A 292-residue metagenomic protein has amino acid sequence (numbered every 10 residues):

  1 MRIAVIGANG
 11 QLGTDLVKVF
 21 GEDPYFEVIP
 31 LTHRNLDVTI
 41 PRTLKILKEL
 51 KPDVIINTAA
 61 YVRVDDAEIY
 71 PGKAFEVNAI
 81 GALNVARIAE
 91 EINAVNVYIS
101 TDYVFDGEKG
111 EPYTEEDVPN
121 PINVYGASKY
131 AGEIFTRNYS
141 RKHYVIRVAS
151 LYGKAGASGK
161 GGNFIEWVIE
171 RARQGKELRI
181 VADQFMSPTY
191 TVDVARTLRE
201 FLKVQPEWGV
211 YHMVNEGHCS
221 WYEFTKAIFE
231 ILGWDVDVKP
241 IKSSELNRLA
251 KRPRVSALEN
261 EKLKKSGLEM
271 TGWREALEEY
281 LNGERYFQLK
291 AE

Functional and structural regions predicted by a protein language model:
I3-G21: N-terminal Rossmann NAD(P)H-binding glycine-rich loop of SDR-like oxidoreductase domains
T39-V77: NAD(P)H-binding glycine-rich loop region in Rossmannoid oxidoreductase-like domains and their noncatalytic homologs
I55, I69-V97: NAD(P)-cofactor binding segment of oxidoreductase domains
Y61-V64, I69, T101-I122: Active-site "gating" loop of Rossmann-like NAD(P)-dependent oxidoreductase/epimerase domains
I134-M186, V192-D193: NAD(P)-dependent short-chain dehydrogenase/reductase
I180-F185, Y211-H218, K265: Glycine-rich Rossmann NAD(P)(H)-binding loop
T197-L198, V204-R248, R254-V255, Q288-E292: Mid/C-terminal beta-alpha module of Rossmann-like enzyme folds, strongest in SDR-family dehydrogenases/epimerases
R254-E292: C-terminal amphipathic/interface module of NAD(P)-dependent oxidoreductases and related NAD-binding regulators
